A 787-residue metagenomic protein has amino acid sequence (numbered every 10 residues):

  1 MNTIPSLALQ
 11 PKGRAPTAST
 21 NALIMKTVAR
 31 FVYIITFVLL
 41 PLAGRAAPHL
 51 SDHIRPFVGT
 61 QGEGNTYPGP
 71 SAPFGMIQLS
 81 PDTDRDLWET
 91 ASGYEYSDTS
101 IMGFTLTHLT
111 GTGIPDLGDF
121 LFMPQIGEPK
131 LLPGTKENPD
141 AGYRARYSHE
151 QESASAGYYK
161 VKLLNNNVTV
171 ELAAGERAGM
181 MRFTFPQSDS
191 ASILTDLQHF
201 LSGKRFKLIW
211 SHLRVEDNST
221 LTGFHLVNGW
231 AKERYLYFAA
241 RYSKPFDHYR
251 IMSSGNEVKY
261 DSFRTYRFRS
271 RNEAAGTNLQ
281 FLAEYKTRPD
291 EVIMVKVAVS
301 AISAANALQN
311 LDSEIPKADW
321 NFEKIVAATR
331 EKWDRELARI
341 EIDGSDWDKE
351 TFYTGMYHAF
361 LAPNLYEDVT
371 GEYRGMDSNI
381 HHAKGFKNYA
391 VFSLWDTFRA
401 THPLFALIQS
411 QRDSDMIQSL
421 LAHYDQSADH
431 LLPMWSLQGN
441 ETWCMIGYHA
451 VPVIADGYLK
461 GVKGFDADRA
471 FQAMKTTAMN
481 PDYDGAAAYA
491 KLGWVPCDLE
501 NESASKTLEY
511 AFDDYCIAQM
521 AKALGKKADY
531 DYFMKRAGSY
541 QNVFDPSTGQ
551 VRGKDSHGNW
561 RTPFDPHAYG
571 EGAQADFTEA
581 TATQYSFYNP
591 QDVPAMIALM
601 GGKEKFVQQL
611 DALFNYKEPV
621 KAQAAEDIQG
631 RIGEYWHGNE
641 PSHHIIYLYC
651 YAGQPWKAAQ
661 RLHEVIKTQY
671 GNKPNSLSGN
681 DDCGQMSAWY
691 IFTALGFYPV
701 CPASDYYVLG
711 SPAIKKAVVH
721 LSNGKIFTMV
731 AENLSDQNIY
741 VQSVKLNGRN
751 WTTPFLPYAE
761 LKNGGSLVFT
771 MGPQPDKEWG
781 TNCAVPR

Functional and structural regions predicted by a protein language model:
L7-A8, H53: Ser/Thr/Pro/Gly-rich low-complexity, intrinsically disordered segments
L9-A18: Short, low-complexity intrinsically disordered segments enriched in A/P/G/S/L with frequent Arg, especially at protein
K26-I34: Sec-dependent signal peptide recognition, specifically the positively charged N-region followed immediately by
T36-R45: Hydrophobic h-region of N-terminal signal peptides that target proteins for export in Gram-negative bacteria
A47-H402, A406-P452, D456-L508, C516-N542 (+9 more regions): Accessory carbohydrate-recognition regions in carbohydrate-active enzymes
